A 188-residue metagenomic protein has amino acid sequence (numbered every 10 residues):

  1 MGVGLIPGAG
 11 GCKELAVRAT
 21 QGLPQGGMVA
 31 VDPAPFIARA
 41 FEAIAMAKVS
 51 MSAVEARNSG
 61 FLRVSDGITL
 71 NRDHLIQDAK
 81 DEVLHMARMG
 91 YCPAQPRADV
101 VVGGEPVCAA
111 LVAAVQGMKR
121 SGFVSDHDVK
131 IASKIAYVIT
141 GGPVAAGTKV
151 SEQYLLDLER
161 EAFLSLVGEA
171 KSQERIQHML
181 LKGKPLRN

Functional and structural regions predicted by a protein language model:
M1-V17: Catalytic or ion-translocation cores adjacent to nucleophile or general acid/base/metal-coordination motifs in diverse
G2, G11, A40, R57-N58: Glycine-rich, flexible loop/turn motifs
V17, L23-S52, N58, V64-D66 (+1 more regions): Intrinsically disordered, low-complexity segments enriched in small/flexible residues
